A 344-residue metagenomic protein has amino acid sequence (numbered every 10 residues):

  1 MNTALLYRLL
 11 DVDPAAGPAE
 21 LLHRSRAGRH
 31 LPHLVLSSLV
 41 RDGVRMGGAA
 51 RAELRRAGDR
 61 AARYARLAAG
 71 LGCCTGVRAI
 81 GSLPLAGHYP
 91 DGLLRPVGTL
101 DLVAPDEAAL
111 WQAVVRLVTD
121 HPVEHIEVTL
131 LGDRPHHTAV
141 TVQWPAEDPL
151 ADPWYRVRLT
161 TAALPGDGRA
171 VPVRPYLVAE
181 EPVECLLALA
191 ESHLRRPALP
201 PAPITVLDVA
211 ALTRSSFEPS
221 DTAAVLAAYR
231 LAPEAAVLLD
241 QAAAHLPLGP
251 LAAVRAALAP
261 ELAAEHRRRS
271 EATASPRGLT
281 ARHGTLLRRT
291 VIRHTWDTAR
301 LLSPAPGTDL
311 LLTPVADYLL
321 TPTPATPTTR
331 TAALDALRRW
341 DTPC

Functional and structural regions predicted by a protein language model:
M1-G98, A104-C344: Conserved NTP-donor binding/palm subdomain of two-metal-ion nucleotidyltransferases/polymerases, i.e., the charged
